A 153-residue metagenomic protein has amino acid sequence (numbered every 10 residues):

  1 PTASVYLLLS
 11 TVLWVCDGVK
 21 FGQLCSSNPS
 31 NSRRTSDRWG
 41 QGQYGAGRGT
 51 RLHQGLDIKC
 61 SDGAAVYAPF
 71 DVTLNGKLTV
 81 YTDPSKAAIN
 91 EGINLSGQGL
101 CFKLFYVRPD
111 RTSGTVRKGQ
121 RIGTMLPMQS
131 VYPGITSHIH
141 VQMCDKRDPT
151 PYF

Functional and structural regions predicted by a protein language model:
P1-Y6: Classical eukaryotic N-terminal signal peptides for Sec-dependent ER targeting/secretion, especially the positively
S10-E91, Q98, R117-K118, P127 (+2 more regions): Surface-exposed, glycine-biased beta-strand/turn segments
K103-P109: Beta-strand/loop nucleic-acid-binding surfaces
D110-Q120: Acidic, glycine-anchored pre-beta loop/turn
T124: Short glycine-/small-residue motifs
G134-Q142: Histidine-centered divalent-metal-coordination microenvironment in nucleic-acid enzymes
Q142-F153: Short peripheral tails and domain-boundary helices/loops at the edges of structured domains
